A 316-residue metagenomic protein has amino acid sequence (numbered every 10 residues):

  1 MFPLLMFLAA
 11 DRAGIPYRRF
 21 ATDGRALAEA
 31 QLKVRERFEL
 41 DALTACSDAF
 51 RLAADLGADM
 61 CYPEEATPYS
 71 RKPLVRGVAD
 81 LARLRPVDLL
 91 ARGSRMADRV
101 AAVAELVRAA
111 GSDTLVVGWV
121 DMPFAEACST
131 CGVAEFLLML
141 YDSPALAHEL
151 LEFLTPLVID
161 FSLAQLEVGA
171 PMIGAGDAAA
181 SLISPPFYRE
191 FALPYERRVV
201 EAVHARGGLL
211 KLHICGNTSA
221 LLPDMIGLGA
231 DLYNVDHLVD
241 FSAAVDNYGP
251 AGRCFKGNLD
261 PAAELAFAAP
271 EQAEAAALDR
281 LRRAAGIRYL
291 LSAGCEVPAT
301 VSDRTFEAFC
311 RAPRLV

Functional and structural regions predicted by a protein language model:
M1-A9, I15-R18, D41, A66-S70 (+1 more regions): Active-site loop segments of alpha/beta catalytic cores
M6-D11, D48-L52: Short active-site-proximal "capping" loops at secondary-structure junctions
L8-E39, L43: Active-site-flanking structural segment that lines cofactor/substrate pockets
D23-R25, R76-D80, A268: Intrinsic-disorder/low-complexity, polar/charged segments
L27, Q31, L52, D80 (+2 more regions): Generic hydrophobic, aliphatic-rich segments that mediate packing or membrane embedding
Q31-C61: Glycine-rich, N-terminal phosphate-binding loop and its surrounding beta-alpha-beta segment
R35, V75, A82-R85, E152 (+2 more regions): Compositionally biased amphipathic helical and low-complexity segments enriched in hydrophobic
A49-L90, S112-D113: A contiguous, low-structure linker/loop signature
